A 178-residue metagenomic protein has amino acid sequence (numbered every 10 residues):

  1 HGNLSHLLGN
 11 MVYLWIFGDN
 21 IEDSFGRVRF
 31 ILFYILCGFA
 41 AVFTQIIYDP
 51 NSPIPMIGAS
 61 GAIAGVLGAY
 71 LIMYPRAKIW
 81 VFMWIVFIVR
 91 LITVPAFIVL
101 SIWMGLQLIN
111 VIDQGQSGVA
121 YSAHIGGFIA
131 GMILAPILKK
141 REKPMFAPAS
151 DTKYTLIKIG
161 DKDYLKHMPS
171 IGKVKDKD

Functional and structural regions predicted by a protein language model:
H1-K177: A detector for small-residue-rich transmembrane helices and their helix-helix packing motifs
